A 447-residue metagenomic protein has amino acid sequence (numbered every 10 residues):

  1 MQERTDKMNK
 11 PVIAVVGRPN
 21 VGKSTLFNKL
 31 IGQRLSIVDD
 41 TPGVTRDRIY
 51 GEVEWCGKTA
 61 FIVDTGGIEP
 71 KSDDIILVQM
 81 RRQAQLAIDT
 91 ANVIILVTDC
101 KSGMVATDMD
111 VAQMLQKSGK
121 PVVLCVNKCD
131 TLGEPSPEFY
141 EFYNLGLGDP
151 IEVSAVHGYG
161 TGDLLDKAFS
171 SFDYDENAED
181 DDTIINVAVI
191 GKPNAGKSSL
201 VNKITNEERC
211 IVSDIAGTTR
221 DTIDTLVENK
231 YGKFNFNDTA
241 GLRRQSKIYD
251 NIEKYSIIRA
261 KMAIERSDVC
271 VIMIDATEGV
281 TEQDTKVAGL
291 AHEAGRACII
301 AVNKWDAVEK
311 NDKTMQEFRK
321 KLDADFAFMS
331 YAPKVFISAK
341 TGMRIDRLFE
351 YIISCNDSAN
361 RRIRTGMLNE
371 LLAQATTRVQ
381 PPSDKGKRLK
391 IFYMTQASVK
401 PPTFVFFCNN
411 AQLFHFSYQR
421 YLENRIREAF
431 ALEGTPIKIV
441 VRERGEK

Functional and structural regions predicted by a protein language model:
Q2-D74, D173-I257, K261-I264: Conserved G1/Walker A P-loop phosphate-binding module
P42-V44, G67-E69, K101-G103, K128-G133 (+9 more regions): Conserved nucleotide-binding/hydrolysis micro-motifs of P-loop NTPases
D64, N127, F142, S154 (+3 more regions): Active-site glycine-centered loops adjacent to acidic/histidine catalytic or metal-binding residues that shape
R81-D149, G232, I257-Y331: Conserved C-terminal guanine-recognition region of P-loop GTPase G domains, centered on the G4
P121-V123, D130-D180, A307-I363: Canonical P-loop GTPase G-domain recognition
A188, F349-F414, R420-L422: Long, well-ordered amphipathic alpha-helical subdomains in the mid-to-C-terminal portions of large enzyme subunits
L322, Y418-L432: Short, non-transmembrane amphipathic alpha-helical segments
A431-E446: A short amphipathic beta-strand at an alpha->beta junction
